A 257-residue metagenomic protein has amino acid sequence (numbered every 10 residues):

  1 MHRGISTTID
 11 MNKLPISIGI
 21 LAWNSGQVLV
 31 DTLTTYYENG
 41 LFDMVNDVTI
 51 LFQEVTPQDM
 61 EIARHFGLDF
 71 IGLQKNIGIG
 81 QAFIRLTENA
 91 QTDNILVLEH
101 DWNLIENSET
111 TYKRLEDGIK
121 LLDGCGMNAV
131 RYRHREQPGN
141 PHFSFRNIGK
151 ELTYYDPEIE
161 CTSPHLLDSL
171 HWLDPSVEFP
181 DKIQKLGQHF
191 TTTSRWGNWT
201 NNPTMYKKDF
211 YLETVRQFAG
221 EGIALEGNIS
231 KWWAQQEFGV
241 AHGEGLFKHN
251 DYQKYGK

Functional and structural regions predicted by a protein language model:
P15-S17, D47: Cell-envelope/extracellular polymer assembly enzymes that use nucleotide-activated donors
S25-G40: Short, well-formed alpha-helical segments that are part of the catalytic scaffolds of diverse glycosyltransferases
D31, L170, V177-K257: C-terminal catalytic/acceptor-binding lobe
Y36-I71: Acidic donor-binding segment of Leloir-type glycosyltransferases
Q74-N89: Glycine-rich, basic loop-to-helix element that forms the pyrophosphate-binding segment of sugar-nucleotide handling
D93-I105: Short beta-strand-to-loop acidic/aromatic patch adjacent to the donor-nucleotide binding site
E106-V130: Conserved donor-nucleotide/metal-binding helix-loop-beta segment in metal-dependent transferases, i.e., the alpha-helix
N128-I148: Short beta-strand-to-loop element that shapes/binds the nucleotide-sugar donor at the catalytic cleft/hinge
